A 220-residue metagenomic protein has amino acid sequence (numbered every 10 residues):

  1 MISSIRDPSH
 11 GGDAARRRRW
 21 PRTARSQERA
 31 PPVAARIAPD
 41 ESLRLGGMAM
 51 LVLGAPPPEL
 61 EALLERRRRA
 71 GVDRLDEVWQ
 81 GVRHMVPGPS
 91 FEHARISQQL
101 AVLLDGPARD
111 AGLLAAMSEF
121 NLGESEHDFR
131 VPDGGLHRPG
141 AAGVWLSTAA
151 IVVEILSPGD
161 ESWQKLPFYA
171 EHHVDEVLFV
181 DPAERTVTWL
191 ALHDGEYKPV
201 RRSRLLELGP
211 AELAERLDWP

Functional and structural regions predicted by a protein language model:
I2-S4, G12, W20-P220: Gly/Pro/Ser/Thr-rich low-complexity, intrinsically disordered segments predominantly at protein N-termini
R6-D7, A15: N-terminal start and proteolytic maturation junction detector
